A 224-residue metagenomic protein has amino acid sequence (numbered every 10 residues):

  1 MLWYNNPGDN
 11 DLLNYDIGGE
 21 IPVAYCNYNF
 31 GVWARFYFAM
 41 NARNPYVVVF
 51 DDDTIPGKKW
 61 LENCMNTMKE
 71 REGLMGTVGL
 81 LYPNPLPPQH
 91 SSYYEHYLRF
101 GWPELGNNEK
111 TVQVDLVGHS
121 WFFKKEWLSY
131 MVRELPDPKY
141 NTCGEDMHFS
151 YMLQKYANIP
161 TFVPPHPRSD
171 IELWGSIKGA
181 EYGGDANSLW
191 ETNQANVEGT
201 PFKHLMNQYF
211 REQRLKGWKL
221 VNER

Functional and structural regions predicted by a protein language model:
M1-Y25: Acidic donor-binding segment of Leloir-type glycosyltransferases
Y4-G8, L80-P83, P167-R168: Short beta-alpha junction loops
N27-A34, T142-C143: A short, glycine-/small-residue-rich helix N-cap motif at loop->alpha-helix starts within glycosyltransferase
F36-Y46: Active-site nucleotide-sugar/metal-binding loop of Leloir-type enzymes
A39, F50, I55-P138: Conserved catalytic core of nucleotide-sugar-dependent glycosyltransferases
N44, E70-G73, N158-I159: Short, high-confidence coil segments that cap the C-terminus of an alpha-helix and link into the following beta-strand
E126, Y130-R224: C-terminal catalytic/acceptor-binding lobe
